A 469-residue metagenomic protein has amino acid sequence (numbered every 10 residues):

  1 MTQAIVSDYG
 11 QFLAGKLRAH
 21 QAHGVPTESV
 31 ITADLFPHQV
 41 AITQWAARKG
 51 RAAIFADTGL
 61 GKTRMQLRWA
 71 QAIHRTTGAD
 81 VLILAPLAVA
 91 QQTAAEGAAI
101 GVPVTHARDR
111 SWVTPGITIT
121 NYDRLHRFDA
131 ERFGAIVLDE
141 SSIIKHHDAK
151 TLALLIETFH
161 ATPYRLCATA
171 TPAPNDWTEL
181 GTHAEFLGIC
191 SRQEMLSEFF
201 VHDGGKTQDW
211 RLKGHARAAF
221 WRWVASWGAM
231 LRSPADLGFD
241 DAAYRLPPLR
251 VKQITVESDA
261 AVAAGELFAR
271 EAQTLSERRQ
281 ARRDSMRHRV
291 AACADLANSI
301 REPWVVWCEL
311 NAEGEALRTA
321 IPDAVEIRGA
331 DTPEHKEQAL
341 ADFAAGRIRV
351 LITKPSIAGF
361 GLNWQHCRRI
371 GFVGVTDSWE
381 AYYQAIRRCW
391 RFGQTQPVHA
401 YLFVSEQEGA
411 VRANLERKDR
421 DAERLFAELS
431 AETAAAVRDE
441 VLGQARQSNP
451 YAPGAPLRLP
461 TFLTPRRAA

Functional and structural regions predicted by a protein language model:
M1-A52, A95, I117, Y122-D123 (+3 more regions): Charged, low-complexity
K49-W69: Walker A/P-loop
T63-R68, G78-A99, P174-E179, E309-N311: Conserved Walker A/P-loop ATP-binding site and its immediately adjacent core in helicase/helicase-like ATPase domains
G78-D80, A99, A135, I143 (+2 more regions): Conserved P-loop NTPase motor "coupling/switch" region that bridges the ATPase
R132-V137, E179-T182, L362-V375, V398-L402: A short beta-strand element within the Helicase C-terminal
R282-E309: Conserved interdomain hinge at the start of the Helicase C-terminal
V305-W307, E315-R318, P322-A358: Conserved helicase ATPase core of P-loop NTP-dependent helicases/translocases
D377-R467: A conserved SF2-helicase RecA2
